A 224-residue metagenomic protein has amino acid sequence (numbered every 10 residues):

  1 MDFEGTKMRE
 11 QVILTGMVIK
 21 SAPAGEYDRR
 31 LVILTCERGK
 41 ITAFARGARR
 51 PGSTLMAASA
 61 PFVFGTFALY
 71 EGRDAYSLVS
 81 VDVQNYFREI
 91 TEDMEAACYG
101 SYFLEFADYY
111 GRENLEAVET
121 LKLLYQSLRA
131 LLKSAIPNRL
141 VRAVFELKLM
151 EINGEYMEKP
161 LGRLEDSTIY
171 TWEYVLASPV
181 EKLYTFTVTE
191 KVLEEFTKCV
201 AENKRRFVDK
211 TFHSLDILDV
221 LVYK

Functional and structural regions predicted by a protein language model:
D2-R29, L34-K224: Non-catalytic alpha-helical scaffolds and adjoining flexible linkers that form interface surfaces for assembly
